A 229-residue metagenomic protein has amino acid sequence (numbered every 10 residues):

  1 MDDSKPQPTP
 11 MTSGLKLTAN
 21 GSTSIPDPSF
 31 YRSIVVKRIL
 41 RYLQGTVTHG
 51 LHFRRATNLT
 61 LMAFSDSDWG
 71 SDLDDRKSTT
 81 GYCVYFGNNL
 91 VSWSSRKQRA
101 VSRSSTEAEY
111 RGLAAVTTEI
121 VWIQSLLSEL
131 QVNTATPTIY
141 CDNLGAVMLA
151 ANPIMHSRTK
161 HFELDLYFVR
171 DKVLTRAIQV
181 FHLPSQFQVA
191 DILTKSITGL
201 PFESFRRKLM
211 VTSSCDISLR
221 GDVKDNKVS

Functional and structural regions predicted by a protein language model:
M1-G50, R55, N88, P184 (+2 more regions): C-terminal reverse transcriptase regions that engage the nucleic-acid substrate
S4-K5, D27, D72-D74, W93-S94 (+1 more regions): Short helix/loop capping segments that flank catalytic or ligand/cofactor-binding pockets
R38, V47-H49, W69-G70, R99 (+2 more regions): Eukaryotic intrinsically disordered and solvent-exposed regulatory patches
L59-T60, S78, L90, R96-S229: RNase H-like nuclease module associated with reverse transcription
L61-L73: Two-metal-ion RNase H-like nuclease active-site motif
D74-T80: Short, flexible loop/turn motifs enriched in small residues
